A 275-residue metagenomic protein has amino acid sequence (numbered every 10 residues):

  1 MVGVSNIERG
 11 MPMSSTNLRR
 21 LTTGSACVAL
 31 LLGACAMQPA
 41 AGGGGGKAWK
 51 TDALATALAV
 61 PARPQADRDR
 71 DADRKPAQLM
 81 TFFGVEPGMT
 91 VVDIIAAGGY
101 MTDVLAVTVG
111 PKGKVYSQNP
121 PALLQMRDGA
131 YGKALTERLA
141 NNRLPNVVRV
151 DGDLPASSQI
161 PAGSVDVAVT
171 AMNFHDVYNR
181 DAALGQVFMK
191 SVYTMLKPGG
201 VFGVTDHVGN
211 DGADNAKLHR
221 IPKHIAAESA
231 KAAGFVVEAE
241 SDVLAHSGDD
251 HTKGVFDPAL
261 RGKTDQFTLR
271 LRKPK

Functional and structural regions predicted by a protein language model:
A36-Q38: Bacterial signal peptide processing site
L54-F82, E86: Class I SAM-dependent methyltransferase Rossmann-like catalytic core, especially the SAM/SAH-binding loop
G88-A97: Conserved class I S-adenosyl-L-methionine
A106-V107, A183-P198: A short glycine-rich, Lys/Arg-flanked "PGG" loop and its adjoining helix->strand segment in the class I
R127-Q159: S-adenosyl-L-methionine
S158-A168: A short acidic, Gly/Pro-enriched loop at the edge of an enzyme's catalytic core that lines a small-molecule cofactor
G199-V208: Conserved beta-strand signature within the Rossmann-like core of class I S-adenosyl-L-methionine
A233, G248-K275: Core SAM-dependent methyltransferase catalytic element
